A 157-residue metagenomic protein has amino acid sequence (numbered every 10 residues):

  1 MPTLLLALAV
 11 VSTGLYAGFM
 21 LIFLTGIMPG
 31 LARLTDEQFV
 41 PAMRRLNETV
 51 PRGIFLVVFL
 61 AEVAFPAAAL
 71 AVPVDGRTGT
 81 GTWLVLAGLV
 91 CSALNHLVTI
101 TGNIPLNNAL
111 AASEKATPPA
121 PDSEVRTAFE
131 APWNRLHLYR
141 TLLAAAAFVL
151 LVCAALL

Functional and structural regions predicted by a protein language model:
M1-G14, V74-L94: Interfacial segments of alpha-helical transmembrane regions
S12-I22, S92-N103: Hydrophobic alpha-helical membrane-embedded segments
L15-L60, A109-E130: Interfacial loop at the N-terminal end of multi-pass membrane proteins
I27, M43-R44, I54, A64-G76 (+2 more regions): Membrane-helix exit/interface motif
E48, L86, A131-N134, L138-T141: Internal alpha-helical transmembrane segments of multi-pass membrane proteins, especially GPCRs
V58-L70, T141-F148: Core segments of transmembrane alpha-helices that mediate helix-helix packing or line hydrophobic substrate/ligand
S92, F148-V149: Extended, charge-rich alpha-helical interface modules
L151-L157: Juxtamembrane boundary at the C-terminal end of a transmembrane helix
